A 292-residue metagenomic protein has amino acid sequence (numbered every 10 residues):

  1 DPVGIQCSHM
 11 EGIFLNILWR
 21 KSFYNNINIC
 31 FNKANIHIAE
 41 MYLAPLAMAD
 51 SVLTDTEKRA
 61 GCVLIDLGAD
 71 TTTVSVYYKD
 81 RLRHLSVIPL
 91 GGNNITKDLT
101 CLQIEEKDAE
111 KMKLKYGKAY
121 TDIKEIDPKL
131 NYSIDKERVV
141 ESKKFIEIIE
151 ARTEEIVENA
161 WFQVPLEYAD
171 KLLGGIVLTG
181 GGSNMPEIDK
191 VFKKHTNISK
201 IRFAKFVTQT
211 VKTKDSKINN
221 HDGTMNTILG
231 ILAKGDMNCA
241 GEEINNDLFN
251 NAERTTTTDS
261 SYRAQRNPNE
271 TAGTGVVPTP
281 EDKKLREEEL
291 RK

Functional and structural regions predicted by a protein language model:
D1-C62, S142-K143, E167, I244-K292: Nucleotide/phosphate-binding catalytic cleft detector across ATP-hydrolyzing and phosphate-transferring enzymes
N16, K21-I29, I36, P45-L46 (+5 more regions): Phosphate-binding glycine-rich/basic clefts of nucleotide- and phosphate-handling proteins, predominantly
F31, D66, L99, A160 (+2 more regions): Residue-level signature of catalytic and energy-coupling elements of molecular machines, predominantly ATP/GTP-dependent
D55-H84, L99: Gly/Thr-rich phosphate-binding beta-strand-loop-beta motif of the actin/hexokinase/Hsp70
A69-Y78, G223-A272: Extended, charge-rich low-complexity interaction segments
L166-G174, E187-R202, N238: ATP-binding/phosphotransfer module of carbohydrate and carboxylate kinases, centering on a glycine-rich
G174-S183, F206: Glycine-rich beta-strand-to-loop/alpha-helix junction loops that act as flexible
H195-I228: Conserved phosphate-binding/catalytic loops in two-lobed NTP-binding clefts
